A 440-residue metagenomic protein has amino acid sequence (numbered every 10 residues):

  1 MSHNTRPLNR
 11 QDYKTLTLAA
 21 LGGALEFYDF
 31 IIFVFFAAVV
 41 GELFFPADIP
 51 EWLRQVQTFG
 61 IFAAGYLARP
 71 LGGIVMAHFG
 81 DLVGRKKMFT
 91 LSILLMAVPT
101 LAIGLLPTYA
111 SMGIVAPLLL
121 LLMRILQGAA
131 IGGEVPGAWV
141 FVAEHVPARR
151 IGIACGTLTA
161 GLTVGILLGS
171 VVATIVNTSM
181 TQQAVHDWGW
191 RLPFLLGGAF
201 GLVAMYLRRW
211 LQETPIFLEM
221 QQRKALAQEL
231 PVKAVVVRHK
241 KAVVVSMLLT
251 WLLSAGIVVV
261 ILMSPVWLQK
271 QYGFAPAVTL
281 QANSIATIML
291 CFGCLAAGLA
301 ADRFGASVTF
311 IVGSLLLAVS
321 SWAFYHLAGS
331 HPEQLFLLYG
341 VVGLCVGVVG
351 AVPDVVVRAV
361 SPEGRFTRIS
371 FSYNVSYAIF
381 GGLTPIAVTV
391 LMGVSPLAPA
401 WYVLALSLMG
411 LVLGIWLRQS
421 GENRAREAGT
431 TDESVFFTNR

Functional and structural regions predicted by a protein language model:
V34, K240-L290, G381: Extracytoplasmic gate region of multi-pass secondary transporters
G73-G84, C294-G305: Helix-to-loop junctions at the C-terminal end of transmembrane segments in multipass secondary transporters
L82-I93, R303-S314: Cytoplasmic membrane-interface "Motif A"-like loop-to-helix N-cap segments of 12-TM Major Facilitator Superfamily
L94-M112, L315-G329: C-terminal ends and interior cores of transmembrane alpha-helices in multi-pass membrane transporters/permeases
I153-N177, F200, S372-T384: Glycine-rich segments within core transmembrane alpha-helices of 12-TM secondary carriers
A204-L211, V355, A405-E433: Multi-pass alpha-helical transporter architecture, strongest for 12-TM Major Facilitator/SLC carriers used
S307-V352: C-terminal transmembrane helical hairpin of 12-TM major facilitator-type secondary transporters
E363-V394: A late C-terminal transmembrane helix in Major Facilitator Superfamily
